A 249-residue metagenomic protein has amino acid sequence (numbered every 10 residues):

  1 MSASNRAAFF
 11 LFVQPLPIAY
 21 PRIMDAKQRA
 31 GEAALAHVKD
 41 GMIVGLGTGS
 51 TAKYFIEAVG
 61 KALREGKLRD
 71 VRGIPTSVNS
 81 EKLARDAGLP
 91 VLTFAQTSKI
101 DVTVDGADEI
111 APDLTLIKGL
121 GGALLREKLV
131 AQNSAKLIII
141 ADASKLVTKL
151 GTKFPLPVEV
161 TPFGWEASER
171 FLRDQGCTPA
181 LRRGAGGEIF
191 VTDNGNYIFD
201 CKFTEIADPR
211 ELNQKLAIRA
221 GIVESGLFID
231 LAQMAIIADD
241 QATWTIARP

Functional and structural regions predicted by a protein language model:
M1-I23: N-terminal amphipathic/basic-hydrophobic helices that include classical n-h-c signal peptides and signal-anchor
Y20-V102, T115: N-terminal glycine-/serine-/threonine-rich phosphate-binding loop
D25-R29, V78-P249: Conserved phosphate- and dinucleotide-binding cores of soluble alpha/beta proteins, encompassing both enzyme active
